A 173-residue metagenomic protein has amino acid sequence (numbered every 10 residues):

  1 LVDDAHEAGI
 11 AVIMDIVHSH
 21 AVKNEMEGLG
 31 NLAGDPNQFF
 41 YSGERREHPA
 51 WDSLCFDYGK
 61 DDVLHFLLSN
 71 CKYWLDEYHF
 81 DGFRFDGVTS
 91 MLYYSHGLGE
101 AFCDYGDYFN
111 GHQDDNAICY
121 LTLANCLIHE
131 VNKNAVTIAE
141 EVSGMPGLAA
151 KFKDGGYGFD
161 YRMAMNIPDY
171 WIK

Functional and structural regions predicted by a protein language model:
L1-Q113: Substrate-binding/active-site clefts of carbohydrate-active enzymes
H79-D81, H96-K173: Conserved alpha/beta catalytic core and glycan-binding cleft of carbohydrate-active enzymes
